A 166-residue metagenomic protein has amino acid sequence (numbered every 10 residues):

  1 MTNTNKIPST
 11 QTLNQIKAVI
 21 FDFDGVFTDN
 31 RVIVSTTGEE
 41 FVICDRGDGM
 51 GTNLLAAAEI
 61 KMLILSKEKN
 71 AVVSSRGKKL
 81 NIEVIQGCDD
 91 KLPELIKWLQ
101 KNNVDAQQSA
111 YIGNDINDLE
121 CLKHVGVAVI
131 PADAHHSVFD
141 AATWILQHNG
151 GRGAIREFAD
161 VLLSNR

Functional and structural regions predicted by a protein language model:
M1-F23: Non-catalytic pre-domain segments flanking phosphatase-related domains
Q15-K17, I60, Q107-Q108: Short coil/turn segments at beta-strand junctions that form active-site/ligand-binding loops
Q15-R31, L122, I155: Asp-based phosphoryl-transfer active-site loop
V26, G51-R76, I85-Q86: Substrate-recognition element of Asp-dependent hydrolases with the DxDx(T/V) motif
V26-A57: A positional/architectural concept
F41-D45, V84-I85, L92-R166: Mg2+-dependent phosphoryl-transfer enzymes with acidic/Ser/Thr/Gly-rich catalytic loops
